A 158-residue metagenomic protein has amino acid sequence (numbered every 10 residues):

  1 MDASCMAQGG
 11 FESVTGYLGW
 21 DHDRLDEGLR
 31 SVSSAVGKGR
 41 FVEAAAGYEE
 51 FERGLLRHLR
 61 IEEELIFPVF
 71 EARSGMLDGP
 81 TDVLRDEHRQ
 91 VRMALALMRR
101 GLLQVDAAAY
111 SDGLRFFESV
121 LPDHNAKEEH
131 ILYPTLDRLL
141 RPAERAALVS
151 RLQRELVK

Functional and structural regions predicted by a protein language model:
M1-K158: Small-residue-biased structural context
